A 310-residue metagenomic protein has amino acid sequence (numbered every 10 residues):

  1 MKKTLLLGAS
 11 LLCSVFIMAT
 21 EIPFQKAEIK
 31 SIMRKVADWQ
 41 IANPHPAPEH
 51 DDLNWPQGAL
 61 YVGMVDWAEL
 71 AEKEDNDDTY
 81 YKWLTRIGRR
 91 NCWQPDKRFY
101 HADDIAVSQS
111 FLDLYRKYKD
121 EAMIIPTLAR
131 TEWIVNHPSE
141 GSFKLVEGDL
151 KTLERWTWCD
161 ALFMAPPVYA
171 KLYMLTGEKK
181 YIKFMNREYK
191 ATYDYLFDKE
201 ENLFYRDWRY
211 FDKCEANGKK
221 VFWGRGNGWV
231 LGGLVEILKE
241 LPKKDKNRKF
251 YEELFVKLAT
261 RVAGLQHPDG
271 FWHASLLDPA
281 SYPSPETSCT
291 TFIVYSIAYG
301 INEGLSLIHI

Functional and structural regions predicted by a protein language model:
M1-E21: Bacterial Sec-dependent N-terminal signal peptides
T20-R86, E121-K144, K179-K180: Low-complexity, Ser/Thr/Pro/Gly-enriched N-terminal "stalk/linker" regions
E21-I22, G58-D75, A106-D120, P166-E178 (+2 more regions): Well-ordered alpha-helical scaffold segments within catalytic/enzyme domains
E21-I29, A37-G58, K73, G88-A106 (+8 more regions): Solvent-exposed loop and edge beta-strand segments that line ligand/cofactor-binding and catalytic clefts
I32, V36, G63, I87 (+10 more regions): Alpha-helical packing segments of well-folded alpha/beta enzyme cores
I41, H45, V65, E69 (+10 more regions): Sec-exported extracytoplasmic/periplasmic mature domains
D78-R86, N91-Y210, A216-K220: Extended ligand-binding groove/face enriched in aromatic
I308-I310: Conserved small/polar residues in nucleotide/adenosyl-binding loops
